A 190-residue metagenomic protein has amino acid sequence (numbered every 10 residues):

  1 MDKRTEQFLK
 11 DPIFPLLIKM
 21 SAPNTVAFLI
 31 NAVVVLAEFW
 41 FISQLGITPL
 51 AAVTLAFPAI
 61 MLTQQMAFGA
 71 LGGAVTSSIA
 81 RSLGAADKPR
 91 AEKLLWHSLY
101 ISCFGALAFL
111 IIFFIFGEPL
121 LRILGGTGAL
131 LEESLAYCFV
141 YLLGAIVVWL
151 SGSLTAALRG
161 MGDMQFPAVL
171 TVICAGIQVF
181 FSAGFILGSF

Functional and structural regions predicted by a protein language model:
M1-N24, I79-I146, I177-F180, G184-F190: Short alpha-helical transmembrane segments in multi-pass integral membrane proteins
F14-V33, A37, A59, T63 (+2 more regions): Residue-level signal for short hydrophobic patches within transmembrane helices of multi-pass membrane transporters
V33, A37-F41, P119-I123: Interfacial/capping segments of alpha-helical transmembrane domains
E38-F39, T76-S77, E118, G152-T155 (+1 more regions): Interfacial helix-capping/hinge residues at the ends of transmembrane alpha-helices
I42-M61, A129-E133: Interfacial/gating helices of multi-pass transporter permease domains
L50-I111, V148-P167: Small-residue-rich hydrophobic transmembrane alpha-helices
T155, R159-F190: Internal metal/ion-chelating core segments
